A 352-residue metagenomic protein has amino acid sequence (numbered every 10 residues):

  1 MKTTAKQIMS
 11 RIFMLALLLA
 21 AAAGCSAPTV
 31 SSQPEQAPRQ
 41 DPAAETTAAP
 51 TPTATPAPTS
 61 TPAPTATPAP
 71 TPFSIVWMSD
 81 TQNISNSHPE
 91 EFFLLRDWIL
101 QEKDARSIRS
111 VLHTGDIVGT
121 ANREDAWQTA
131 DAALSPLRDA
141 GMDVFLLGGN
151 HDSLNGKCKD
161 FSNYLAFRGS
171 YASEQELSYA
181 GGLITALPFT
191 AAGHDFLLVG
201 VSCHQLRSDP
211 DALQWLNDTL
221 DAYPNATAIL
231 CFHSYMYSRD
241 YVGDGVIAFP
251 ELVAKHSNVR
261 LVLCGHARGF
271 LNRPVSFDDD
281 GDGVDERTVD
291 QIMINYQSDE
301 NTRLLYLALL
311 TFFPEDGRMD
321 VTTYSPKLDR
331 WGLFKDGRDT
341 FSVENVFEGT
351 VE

Functional and structural regions predicted by a protein language model:
K2-F13: Bacterial N-terminal signal peptides that target proteins for export
A37-A44, A48-A49, T61-D125: N-terminal active-site segment of His-dependent metallophosphoesterases
A69, A308-E352: A short C-terminal boundary segment appended to hydrolase-like catalytic domains
P72-Q82, H194-H204, I229-C231, T288-N295 (+1 more regions): Active-site-proximal beta-strand elements of phosphoester/diester hydrolases
D80, G115-D116, G149-N150, H233 (+1 more regions): Active-site glycine-centered loops adjacent to acidic/histidine catalytic or metal-binding residues that shape
L100-S110, D139, D143, D195-G281: His/acidic metal-ligating clusters that form di-metal
R123-Q214, K255, R273-I294, L305-T311 (+1 more regions): Extended active-site neighborhood of metal-dependent phosphoesterases/phosphodiesterases
